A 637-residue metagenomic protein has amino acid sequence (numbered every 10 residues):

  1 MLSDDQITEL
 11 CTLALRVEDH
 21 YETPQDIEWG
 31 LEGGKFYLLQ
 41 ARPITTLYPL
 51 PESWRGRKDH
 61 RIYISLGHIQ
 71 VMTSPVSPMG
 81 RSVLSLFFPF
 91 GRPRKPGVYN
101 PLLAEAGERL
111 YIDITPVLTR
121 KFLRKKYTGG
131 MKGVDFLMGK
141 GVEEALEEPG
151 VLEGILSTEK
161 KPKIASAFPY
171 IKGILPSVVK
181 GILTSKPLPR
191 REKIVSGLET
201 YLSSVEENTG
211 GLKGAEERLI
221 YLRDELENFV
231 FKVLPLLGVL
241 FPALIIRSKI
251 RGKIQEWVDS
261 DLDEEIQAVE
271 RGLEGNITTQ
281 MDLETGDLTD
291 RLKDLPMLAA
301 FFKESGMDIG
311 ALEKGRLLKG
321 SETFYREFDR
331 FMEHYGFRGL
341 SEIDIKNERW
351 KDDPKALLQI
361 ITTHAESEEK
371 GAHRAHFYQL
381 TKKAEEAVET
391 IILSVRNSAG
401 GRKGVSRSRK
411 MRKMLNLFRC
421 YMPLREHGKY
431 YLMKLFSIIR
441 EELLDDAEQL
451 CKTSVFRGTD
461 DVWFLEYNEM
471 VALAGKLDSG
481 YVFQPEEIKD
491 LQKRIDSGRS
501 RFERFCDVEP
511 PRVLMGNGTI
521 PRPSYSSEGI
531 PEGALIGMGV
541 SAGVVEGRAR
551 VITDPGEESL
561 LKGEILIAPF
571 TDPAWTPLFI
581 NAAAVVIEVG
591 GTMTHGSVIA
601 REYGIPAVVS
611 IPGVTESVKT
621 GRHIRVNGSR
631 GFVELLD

Functional and structural regions predicted by a protein language model:
M1-D5: ATP-dependent carboxylate/phosphate-activation module, predominantly the ATP-grasp catalytic core and closely related
Q6, I439, V589: Charged, low-complexity surface patches
L10-H20, P24-Q25, G33-P49, A549-E564 (+1 more regions): Acidic, glycine-rich flexible loop/linker segments
D19-Q25, Y48, S53, V76 (+2 more regions): Contiguous hydrophobic, helix-prone segments at protein termini that mediate membrane targeting/anchoring
S53-D59: Short intrinsically disordered coil segments
D59-G67, S74-M79, F122-T128, K132 (+6 more regions): Low-complexity, flexible helical/coil segments
H60, L66-M79, D490-P577: Protease-associated
